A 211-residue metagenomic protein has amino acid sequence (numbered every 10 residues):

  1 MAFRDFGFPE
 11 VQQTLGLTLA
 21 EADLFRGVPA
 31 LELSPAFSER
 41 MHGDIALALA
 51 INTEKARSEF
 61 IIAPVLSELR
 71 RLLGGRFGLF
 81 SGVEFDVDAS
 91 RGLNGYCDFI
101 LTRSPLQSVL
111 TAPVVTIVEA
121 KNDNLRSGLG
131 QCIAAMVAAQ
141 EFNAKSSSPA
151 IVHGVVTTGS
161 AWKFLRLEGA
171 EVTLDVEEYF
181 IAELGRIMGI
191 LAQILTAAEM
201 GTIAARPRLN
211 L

Functional and structural regions predicted by a protein language model:
A2-R4, V11, G16-E21, F25-I151 (+1 more regions): A short, conserved, highly charged catalytic patch centered on acidic carboxylates
V156-K163: Short, conserved secondary-structure transition motifs
